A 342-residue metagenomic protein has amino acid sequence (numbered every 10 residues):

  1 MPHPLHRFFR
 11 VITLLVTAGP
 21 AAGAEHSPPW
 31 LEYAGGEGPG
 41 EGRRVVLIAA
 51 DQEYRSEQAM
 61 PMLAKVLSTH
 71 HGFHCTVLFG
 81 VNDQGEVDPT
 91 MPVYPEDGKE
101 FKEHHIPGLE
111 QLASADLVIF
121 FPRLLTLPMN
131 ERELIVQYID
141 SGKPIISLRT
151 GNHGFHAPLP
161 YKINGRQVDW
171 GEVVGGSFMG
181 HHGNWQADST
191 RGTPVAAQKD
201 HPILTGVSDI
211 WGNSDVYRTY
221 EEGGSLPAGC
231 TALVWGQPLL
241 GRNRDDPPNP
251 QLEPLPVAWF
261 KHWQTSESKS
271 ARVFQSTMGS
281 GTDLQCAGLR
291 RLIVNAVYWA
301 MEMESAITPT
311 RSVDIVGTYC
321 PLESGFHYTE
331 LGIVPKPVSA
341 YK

Functional and structural regions predicted by a protein language model:
H3-L14: Sec-dependent signal peptide recognition, specifically the positively charged N-region followed immediately by
T13-A24: Hydrophobic h-region of N-terminal signal peptides that target proteins for export in Gram-negative bacteria
A24-G40, Q58-A59, T69-H70, V81 (+3 more regions): Extracellular ligand-binding/catalytic regions of CAZymes and related secreted enzymes and adhesion modules
L31-Y33, V46-I48, Q52-G154: Helical hinge/lid and interdomain linker segments adjacent to catalytic or ligand-binding clefts that mediate domain
E37-G42, E110-S114, Y138-S141, G224-P227 (+2 more regions): Extracellular/periplasmic catalytic domains that process cell-envelope and extracellular macromolecules
E41-G42, L148-D245, P309-K342: An acidic, glycine-rich "communication" segment
A50-E53, Q186-G192, L204, S208 (+2 more regions): Active-site rim elements
